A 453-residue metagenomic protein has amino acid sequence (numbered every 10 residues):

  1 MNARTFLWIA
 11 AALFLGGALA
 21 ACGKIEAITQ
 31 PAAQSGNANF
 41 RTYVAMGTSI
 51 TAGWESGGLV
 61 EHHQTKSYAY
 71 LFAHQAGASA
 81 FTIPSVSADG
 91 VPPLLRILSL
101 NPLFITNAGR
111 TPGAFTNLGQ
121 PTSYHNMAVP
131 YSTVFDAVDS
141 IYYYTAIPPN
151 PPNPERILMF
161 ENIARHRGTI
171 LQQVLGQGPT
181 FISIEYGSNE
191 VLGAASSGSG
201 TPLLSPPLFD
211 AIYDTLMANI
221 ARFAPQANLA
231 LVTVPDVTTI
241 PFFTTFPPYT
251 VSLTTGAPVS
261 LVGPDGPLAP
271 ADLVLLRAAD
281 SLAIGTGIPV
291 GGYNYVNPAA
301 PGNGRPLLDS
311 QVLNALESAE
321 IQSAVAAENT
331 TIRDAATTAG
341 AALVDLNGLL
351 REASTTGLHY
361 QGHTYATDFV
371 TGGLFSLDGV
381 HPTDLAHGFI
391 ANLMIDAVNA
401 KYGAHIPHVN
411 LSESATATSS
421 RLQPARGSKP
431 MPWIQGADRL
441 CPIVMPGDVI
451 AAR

Functional and structural regions predicted by a protein language model:
M1-A20: Sec-dependent bacterial lipoprotein signal peptides
G16-T42, H405-T418: Bacterial Sec-dependent N-terminal signal peptides
K24, P92-Y142, T244, Y249-R453: Conserved catalytic region of serine esterases and O-acyltransferases that act on ester linkages in lipids
Y43-G57: Catalytic nucleophile-elbow at a beta strand-turn-alpha helix junction centered on a G-D-S/GDSL motif, marking
A45, H63, S67, L71 (+8 more regions): Extracytoplasmic/secreted proteins, especially bacterial periplasmic and envelope-associated proteins
M46-S49, I184-N189, S197, V232-D236 (+4 more regions): Active-site-proximal beta-strand/loop segments in catalytic clefts of secreted hydrolases
L59-T215, T238, F243, L411-A452: Conserved SGNH/GDSL esterase-like catalytic core that processes O-acyl groups on lipids and polysaccharides
G77, G176-Q177, I212-A230, A324-D345: A structural motif corresponding to the C-terminal end of an alpha-helix and its immediate exit/capping segment
